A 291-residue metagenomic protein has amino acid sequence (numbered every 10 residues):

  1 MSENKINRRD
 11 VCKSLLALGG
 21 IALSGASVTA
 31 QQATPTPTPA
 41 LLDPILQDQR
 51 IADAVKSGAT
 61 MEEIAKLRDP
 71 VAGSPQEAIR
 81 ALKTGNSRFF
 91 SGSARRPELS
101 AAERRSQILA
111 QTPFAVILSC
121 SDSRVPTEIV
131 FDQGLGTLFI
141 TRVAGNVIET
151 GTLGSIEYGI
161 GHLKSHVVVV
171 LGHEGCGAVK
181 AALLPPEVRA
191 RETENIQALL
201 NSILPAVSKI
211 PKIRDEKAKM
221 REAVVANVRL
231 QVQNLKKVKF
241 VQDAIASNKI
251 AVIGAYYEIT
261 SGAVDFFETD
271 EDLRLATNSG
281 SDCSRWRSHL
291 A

Functional and structural regions predicted by a protein language model:
S2-G19: N-terminal secretory signal peptides and thylakoid transit peptides that target proteins across membranes
C12-K13, P35-A110, G136, G145-G154 (+2 more regions): Divalent-metal-activated hydrolytic enzyme cores
G25-S27: N-terminal signal peptide c-region/cleavage motif recognized by signal peptidases
Q31-Q32: Boundary of Sec targeting at the N-terminus
A102-A115, C120-V125: Glycine-rich, flexible N-terminal cofactor/catalytic loop recognition
L118-C120, R142, V169-H173, I253-E258: Short beta-strand segments
S121-N146: Active-site cofactor/substrate anionic-group-binding motifs, chiefly glycine- and Lys/Arg-rich phosphate-binding loops
S123-R124, H173-A178: Gly/Ser/Thr-rich loops at beta-strand to alpha-helix junctions that form or flank small-molecule/cofactor-binding
